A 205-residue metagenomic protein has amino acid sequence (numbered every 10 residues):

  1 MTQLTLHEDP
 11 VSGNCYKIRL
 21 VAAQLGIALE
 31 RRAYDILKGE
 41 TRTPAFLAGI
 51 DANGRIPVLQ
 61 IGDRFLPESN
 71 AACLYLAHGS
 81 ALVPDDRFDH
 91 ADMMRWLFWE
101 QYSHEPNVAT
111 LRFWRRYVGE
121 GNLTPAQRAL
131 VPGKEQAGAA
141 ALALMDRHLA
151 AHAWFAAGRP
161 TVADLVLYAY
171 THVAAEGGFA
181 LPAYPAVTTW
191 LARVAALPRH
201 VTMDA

Functional and structural regions predicted by a protein language model:
M1-P132: GST-like domain detector, emphasizing the conserved glutathione-binding G-site in the N-terminal thioredoxin-like
T2, D85, L97-R193: GST-like fold's C-terminal all-alpha helical module
L59, A72, M93, M145 (+2 more regions): Residue-level signal for nonpolar/aromatic packing positions in well-ordered secondary structure
A71, A186, R199: Residue-level recognition of oxygen-bearing side chains
A77-H78, A150, A195-A196: Residues at helix-coil transition
P198-A205: Charged/polar, low-hydrophobicity segments characteristic of intrinsically disordered regions and flexible loops
